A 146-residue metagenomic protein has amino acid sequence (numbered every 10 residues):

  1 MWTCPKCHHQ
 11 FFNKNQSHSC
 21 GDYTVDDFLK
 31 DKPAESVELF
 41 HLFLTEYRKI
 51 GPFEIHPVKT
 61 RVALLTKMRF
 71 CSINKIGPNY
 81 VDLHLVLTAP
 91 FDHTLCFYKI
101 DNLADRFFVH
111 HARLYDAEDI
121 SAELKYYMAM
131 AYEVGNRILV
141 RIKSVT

Functional and structural regions predicted by a protein language model:
C4-C7, S17-H18: Short cysteine-rich clusters marking metal-coordination/redox-active sites
F11: Cys/His-rich microdomains that often coordinate metals
K14-Y23: Cysteine-rich micro-motifs
V25-E35, H111-I120: Short histidine-centered catalytic/ligand-binding loop motif
P33-P52: Amphipathic alpha-helical segments
I55-H111: Short, conserved beta-strand/beta-arch hydrophobic-aromatic motifs that form part of recognition grooves or interface
R106-T146: Well-ordered alpha/beta subsegment
